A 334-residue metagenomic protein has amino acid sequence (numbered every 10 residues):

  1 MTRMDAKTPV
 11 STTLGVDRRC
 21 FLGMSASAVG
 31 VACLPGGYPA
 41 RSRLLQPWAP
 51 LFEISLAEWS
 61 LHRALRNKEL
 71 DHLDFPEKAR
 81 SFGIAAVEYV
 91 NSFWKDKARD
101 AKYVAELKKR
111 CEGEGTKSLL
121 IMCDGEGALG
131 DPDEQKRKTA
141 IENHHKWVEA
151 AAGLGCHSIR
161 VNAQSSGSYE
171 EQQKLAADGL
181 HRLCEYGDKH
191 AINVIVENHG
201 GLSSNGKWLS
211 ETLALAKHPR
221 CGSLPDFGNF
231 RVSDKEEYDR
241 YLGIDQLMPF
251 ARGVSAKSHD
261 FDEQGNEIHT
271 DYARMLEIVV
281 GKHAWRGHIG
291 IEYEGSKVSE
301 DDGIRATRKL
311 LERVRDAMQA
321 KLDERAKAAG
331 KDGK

Functional and structural regions predicted by a protein language model:
D5-G153, E171-K174, H181, D188 (+7 more regions): N-terminal pre-domain/capping segments
S60-H62, N91-F93, D124-G127, R160-G167 (+4 more regions): Active-site-proximal loop/turn and secondary-structure-junction residues that shape catalytic pockets, frequently
A86-V87, A177-I278: Acidic/histidine-rich catalytic cores of soluble enzymes
T116, I192, H283-G287: A short helix->loop->beta-strand "cap" motif at the edges of active sites that frequently abuts
A151-Y169, H190, I195-H199, G290: Active-site groove signature of glycoside hydrolases
A256-E263, R286-E300: Active-site clefts of carbohydrate-active enzymes
R274-A284, G295, R313: Short basic/hydrophobic patches in alpha-helices and adjacent helix-turn junctions that form amphipathic surface motifs
